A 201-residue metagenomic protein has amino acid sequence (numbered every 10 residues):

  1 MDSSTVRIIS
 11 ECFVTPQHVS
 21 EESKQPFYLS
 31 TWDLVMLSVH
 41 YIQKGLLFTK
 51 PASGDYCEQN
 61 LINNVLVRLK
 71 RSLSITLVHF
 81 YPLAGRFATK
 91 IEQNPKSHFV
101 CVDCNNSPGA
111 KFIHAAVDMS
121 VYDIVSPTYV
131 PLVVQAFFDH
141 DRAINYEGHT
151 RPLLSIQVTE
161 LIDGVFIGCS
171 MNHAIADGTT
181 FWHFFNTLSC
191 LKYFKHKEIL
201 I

Functional and structural regions predicted by a protein language model:
M1-I201: Non-catalytic N-terminal regions of enzymes
